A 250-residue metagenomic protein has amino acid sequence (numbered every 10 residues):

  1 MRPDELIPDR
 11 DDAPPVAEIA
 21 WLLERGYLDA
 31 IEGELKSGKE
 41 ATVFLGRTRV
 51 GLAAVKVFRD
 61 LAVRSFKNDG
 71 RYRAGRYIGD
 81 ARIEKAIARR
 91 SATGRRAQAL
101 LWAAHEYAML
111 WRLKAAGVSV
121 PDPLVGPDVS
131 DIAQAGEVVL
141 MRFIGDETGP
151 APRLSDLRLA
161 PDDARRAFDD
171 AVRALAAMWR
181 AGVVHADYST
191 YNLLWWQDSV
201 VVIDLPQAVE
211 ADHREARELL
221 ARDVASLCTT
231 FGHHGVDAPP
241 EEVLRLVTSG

Functional and structural regions predicted by a protein language model:
M1-I7: Intrinsically disordered, low-complexity regulatory segments that flank or precede the catalytic domain of eukaryotic
P8, P15-P150, A176, R180-A181: Conserved ATP-binding subdomain of kinase catalytic cores across diverse folds
A41, Y191, D198: Change "...and in nucleic-acid phosphodiester-cleaving endonucleases..." to "...and in nucleic-acid processing enzymes
G126-P127, Y191, L244: Residue-level "edge-of-site" marker
G149-A160: AlphaC helix of the protein kinase catalytic domain
A160-A167, W179-H185, W196-G250: C-lobe/activation-segment region of protein kinase-like
D187, Y191-L193: Catalytic-loop signature of eukaryotic-like protein kinases
